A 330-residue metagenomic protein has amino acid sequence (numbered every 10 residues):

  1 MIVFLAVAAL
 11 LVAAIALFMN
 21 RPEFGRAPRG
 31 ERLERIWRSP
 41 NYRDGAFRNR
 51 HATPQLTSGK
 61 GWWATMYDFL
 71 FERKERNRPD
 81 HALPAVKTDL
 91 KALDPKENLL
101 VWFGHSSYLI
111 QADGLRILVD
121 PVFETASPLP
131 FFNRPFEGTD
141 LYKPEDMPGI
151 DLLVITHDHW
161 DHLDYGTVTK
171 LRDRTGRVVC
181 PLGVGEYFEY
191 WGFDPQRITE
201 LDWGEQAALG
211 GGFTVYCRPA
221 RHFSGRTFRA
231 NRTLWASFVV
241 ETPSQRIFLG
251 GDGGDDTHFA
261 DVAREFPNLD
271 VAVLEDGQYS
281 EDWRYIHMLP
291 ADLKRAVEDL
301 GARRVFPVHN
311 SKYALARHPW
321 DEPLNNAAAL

Functional and structural regions predicted by a protein language model:
M1-P128, F132-R134, D140-D146, T242-G251 (+1 more regions): Metallo-beta-lactamase
F4, A8-A9, I15-G45, L152 (+3 more regions): Cap/insert and terminal regions of metallo-dependent hydrolase folds
S39, F131-V179, P267-V273: Active-site metal-binding motif and surrounding structural segment of the metallo-beta-lactamase
E75-E97, P181-Q245, N326-L330: Metallo-beta-lactamase
H105-Q111, A208-N268, R284, A291-D292: Catalytic core of the metallo-beta-lactamase
I110, D120, H157, D164 (+5 more regions): Divalent metal-coordination and catalytic microenvironments
P121-D140, F223-R229, S280-I286, A314: Acidic/histidine-rich helix-loop elements that form or flank divalent-metal/phosphate-binding sites at the catalytic
P121-F123, D158, A220-R221, G251-G253 (+2 more regions): Active-site metal-binding loops of divalent metal-dependent hydrolases
